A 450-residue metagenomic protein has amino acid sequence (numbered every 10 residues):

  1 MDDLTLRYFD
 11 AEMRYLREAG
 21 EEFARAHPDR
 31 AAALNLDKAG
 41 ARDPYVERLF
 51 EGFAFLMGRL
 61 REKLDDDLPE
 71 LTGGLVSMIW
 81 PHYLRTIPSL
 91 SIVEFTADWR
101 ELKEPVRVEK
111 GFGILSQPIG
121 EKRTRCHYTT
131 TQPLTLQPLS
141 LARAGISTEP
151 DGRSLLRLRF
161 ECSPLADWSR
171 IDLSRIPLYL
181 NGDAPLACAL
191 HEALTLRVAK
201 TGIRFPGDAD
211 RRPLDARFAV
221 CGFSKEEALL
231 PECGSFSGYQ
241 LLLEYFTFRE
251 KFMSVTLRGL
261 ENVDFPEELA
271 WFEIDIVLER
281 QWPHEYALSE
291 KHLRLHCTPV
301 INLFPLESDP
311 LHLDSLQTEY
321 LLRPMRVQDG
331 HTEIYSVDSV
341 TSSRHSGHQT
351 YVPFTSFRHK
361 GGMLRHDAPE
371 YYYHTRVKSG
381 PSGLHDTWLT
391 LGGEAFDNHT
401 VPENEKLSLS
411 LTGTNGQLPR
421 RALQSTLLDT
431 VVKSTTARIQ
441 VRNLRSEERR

Functional and structural regions predicted by a protein language model:
M1-D208, D215, V220: Extended assembly-interface regions of large multimeric machines
L90, E250-T256, R376-E394: Aromatic sugar-binding surface patches on proteins that engage polysaccharides or sugar-phosphate polymers
L165-A368: Short, low-complexity Pro/Thr/Gly
L269-R280, P402-P419: Short, hydrophobic/proline-enriched secondary-structure or compact coil segments at domain edges
G361, R365, S379-G383, P419 (+1 more regions): Beta-sheet repeat architectures centered on beta-propellers
D397-T400: Structured alpha-helical interaction elements and adjacent beta->alpha junctions in soluble regions of eukaryotic
Q417-L423, L428-T430: Extended effector regions of multi-domain proteins
E448-R449: Conserved small/polar residues in nucleotide/adenosyl-binding loops
